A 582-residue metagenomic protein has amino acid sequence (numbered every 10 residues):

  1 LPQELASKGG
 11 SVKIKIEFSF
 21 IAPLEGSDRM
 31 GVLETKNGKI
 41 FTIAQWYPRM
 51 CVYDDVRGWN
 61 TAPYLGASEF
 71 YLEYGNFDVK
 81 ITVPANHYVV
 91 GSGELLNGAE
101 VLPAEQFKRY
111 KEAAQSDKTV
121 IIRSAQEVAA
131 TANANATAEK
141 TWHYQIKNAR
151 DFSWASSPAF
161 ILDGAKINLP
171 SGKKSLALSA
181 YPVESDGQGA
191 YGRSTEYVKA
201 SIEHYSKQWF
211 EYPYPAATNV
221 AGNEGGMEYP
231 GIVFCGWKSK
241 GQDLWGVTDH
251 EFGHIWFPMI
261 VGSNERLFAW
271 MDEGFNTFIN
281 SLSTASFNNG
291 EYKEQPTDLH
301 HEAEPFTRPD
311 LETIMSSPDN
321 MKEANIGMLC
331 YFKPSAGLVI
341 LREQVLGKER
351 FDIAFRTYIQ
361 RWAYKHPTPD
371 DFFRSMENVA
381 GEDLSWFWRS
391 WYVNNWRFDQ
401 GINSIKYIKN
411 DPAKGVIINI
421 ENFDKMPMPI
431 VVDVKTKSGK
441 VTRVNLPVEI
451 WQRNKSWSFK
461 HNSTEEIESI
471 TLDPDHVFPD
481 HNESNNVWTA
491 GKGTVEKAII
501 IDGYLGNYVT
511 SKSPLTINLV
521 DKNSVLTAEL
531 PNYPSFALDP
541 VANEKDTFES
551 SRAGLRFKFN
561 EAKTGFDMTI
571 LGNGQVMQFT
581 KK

Functional and structural regions predicted by a protein language model:
L1-G38, E127-T137, W142, Q452-E465 (+2 more regions): A surface-exposed beta-strand-loop module
L1-Q3, E25-L33, L102-A113, R123 (+4 more regions): Solvent-exposed beta-strand/loop surfaces of large extracellular or lumenal domains
I14-I16, F77-V79, W142, A177 (+5 more regions): Hydrophobic residues positioned within well-ordered beta-strands of beta-sheet architectures
S19-F77, G98, H476-A498: Glycine/proline-rich low-complexity spacer/linker segments in large multi-domain proteins
M50-W59, A67-D249, F278: Hydrophobic helix-coil surface modules that form long, contiguous segments used for peptide/substrate interaction
Y144, L178-N419: Hydrophobic alpha-helical and helix-loop surface patches within well-folded domains that function as non-catalytic
Q360-K497: Beta/coil-rich, acidic/histidine-enriched accessory regions frequently appended to metallopeptidases
P427, V434-V441, N445-K455, I470-H476 (+1 more regions): Peripheral terminal and inter-domain segments
